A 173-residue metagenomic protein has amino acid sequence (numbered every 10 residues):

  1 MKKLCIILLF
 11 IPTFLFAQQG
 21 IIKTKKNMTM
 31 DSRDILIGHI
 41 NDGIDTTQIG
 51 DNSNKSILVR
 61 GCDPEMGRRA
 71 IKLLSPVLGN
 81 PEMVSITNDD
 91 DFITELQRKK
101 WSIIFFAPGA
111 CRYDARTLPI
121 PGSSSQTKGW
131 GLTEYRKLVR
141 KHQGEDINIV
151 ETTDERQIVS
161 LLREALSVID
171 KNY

Functional and structural regions predicted by a protein language model:
M1-L4: Positively charged n-region of N-terminal signal peptides that target proteins for export
F10-A17: Hydrophobic h-region of N-terminal signal peptides that target proteins for export in Gram-negative bacteria
A17-S32: Sec-dependent signal peptide cleavage junction
T47-N80: Short, charged N-terminal beta->alpha structural module
V77-K99, I149-T153, Q157: A short, well-structured beta->alpha microelement
C111-D114: Short glycine-rich, flexible loops that bind phosphorylated cofactors or substrates
P121-Y173: Ser/Thr/Gly-rich flexible loops in soluble cytosolic domains mediating phosphotransfer, phosphorylation
